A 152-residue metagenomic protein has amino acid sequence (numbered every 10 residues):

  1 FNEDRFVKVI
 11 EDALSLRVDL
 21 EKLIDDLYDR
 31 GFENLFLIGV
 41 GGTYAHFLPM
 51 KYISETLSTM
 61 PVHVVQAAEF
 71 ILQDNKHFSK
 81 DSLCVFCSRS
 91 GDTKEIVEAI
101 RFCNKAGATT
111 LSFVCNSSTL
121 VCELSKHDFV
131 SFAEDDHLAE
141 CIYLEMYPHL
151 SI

Functional and structural regions predicted by a protein language model:
F1-R30: Cofactor-/ligand-binding subdomain signature composed of acidic, glycine-rich, tryptophan-containing flexible loops
E33-I152: Glycine-rich phosphate-binding loops that contact phosphosugars or nucleotide phosphates
